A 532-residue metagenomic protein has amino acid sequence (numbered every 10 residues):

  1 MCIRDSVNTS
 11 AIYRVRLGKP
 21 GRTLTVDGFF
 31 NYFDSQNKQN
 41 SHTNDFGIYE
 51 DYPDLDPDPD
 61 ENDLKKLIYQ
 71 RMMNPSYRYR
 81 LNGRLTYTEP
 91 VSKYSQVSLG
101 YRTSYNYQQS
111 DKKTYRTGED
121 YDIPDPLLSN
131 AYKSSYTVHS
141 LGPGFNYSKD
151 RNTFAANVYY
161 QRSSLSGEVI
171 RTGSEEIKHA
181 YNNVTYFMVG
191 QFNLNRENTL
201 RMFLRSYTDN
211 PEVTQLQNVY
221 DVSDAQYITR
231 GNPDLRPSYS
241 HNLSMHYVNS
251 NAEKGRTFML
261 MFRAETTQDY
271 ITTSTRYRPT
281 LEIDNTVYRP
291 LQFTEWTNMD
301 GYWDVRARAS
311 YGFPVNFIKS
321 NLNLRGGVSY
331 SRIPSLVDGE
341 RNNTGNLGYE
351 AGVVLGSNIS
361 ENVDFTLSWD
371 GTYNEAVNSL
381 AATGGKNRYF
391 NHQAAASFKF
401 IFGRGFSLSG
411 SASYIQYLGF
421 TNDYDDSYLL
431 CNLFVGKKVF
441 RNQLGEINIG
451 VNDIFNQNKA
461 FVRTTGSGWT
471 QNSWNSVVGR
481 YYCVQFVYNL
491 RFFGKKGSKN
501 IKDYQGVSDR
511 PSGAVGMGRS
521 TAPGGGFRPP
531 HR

Functional and structural regions predicted by a protein language model:
R4-R532: Primarily recognizes Gram-negative and organellar outer-membrane beta-barrels
